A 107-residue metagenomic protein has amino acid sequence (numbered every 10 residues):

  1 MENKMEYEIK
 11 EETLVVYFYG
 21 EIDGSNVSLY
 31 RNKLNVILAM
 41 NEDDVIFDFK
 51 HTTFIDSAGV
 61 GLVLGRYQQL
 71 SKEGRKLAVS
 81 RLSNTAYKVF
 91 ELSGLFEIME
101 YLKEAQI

Functional and structural regions predicted by a protein language model:
M1-T53, Y67-I107: STAS-like cytosolic regulatory interaction modules
D56: ABC-family nucleotide-binding domains
